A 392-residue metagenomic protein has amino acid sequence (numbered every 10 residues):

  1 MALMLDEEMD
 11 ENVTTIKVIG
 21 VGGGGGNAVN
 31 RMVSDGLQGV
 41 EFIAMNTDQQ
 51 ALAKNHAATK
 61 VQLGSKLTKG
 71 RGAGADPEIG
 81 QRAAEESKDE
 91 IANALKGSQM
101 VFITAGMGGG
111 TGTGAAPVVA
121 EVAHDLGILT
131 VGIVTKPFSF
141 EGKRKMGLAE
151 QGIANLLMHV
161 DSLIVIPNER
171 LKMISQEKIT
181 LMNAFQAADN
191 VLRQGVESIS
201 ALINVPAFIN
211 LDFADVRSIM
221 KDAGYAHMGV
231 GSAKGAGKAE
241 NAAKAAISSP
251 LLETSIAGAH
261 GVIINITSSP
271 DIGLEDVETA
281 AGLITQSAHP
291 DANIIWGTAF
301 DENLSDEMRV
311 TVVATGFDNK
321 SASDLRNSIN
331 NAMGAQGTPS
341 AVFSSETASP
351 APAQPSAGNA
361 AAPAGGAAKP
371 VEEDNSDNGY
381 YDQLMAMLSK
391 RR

Functional and structural regions predicted by a protein language model:
M1-R392: Tubulin/FtsZ superfamily GTPase core signature
